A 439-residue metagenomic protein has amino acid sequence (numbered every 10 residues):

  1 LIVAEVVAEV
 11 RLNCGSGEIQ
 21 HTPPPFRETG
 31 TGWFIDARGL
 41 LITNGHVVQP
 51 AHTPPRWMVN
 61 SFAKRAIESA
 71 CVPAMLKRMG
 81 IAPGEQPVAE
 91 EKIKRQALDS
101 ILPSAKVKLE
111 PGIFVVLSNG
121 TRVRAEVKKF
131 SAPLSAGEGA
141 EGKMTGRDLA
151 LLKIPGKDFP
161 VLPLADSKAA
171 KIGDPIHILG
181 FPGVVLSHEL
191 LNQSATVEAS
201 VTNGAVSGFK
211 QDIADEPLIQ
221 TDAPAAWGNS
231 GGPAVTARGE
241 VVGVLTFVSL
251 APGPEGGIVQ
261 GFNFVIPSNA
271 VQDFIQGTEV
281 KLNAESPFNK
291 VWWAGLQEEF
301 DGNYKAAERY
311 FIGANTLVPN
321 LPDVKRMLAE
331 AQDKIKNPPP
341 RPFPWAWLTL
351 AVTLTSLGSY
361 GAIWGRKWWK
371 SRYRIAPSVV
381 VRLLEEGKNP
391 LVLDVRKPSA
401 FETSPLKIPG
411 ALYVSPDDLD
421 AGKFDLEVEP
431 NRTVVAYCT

Functional and structural regions predicted by a protein language model:
L1-N44, K106, M144-A150: N-terminal activation segment of mature serine protease catalytic domains
P25-R27, F114-N119, V123-T145, P160-P217 (+3 more regions): Flexible, gly/ser-rich surface segments that form the specificity/activation loops bordering the active-site cleft
W33, K171-I172, P224-L245: Catalytic nucleophile loop of clan PA
Q49, P54-E110, G183-V184, S194-T196 (+3 more regions): C-terminal cap/linker of serine protease catalytic domains
P322-A346: Short, aromatic-rich amphipathic segments at membrane interfaces that lie adjacent to a transmembrane helix or signal
P340-P405: Flexible, polar/low-complexity N-terminal or interdomain linker segments that lie immediately upstream of folded
K423-T439: Catalytic cysteine-centered active loop of the rhodanese-like fold, especially the PTP/DSP P-loop
